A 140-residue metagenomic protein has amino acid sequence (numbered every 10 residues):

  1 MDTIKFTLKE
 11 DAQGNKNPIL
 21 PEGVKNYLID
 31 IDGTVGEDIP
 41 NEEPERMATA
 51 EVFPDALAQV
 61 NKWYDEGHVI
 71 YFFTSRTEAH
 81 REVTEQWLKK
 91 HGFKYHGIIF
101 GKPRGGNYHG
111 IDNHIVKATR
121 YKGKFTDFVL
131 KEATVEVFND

Functional and structural regions predicted by a protein language model:
M1-D140: HAD-like aspartate-dependent phosphatase fold
